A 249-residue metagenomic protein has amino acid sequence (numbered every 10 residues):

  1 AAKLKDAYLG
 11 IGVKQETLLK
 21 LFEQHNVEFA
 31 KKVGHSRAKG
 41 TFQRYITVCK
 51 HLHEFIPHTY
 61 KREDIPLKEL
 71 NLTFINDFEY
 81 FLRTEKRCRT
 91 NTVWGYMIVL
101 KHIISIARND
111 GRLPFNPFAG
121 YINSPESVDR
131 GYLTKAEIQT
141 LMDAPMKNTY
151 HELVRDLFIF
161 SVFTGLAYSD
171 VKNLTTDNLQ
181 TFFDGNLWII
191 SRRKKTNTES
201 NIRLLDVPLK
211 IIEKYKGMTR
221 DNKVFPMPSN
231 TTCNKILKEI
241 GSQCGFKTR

Functional and structural regions predicted by a protein language model:
A2, P66-L70, I104-V128: Short, charged hinge/linker segments at domain and secondary-structure junctions
L9-C49: Short, aromatic/basic-rich helix-turn unit that serves as a nucleic-acid recognition element
G40, T47-H58, T84-A119, S169 (+1 more regions): N-terminal DNA-binding recognition helix of tyrosine site-specific recombinases/integrases
K50, I65-Y80, A119-G120: Short, conserved phosphate-binding/catalytic loop or strand-edge motifs used in phosphoryl-/nucleotidyl-transfer
T90, W94-I98, L113, P117-Y168 (+3 more regions): Basic, Lys/Arg- and aromatic-enriched nucleic-acid-binding interface segment
V128-G131, E137, N173-E213: Conserved tyrosine-mediated DNA breakage-rejoining catalytic core shared by Y-recombinases
D170-N173, T248-R249: Active-site-proximal segment of tyrosine recombinases
K194-E213, T219-R249: C-terminal catalytic core of Y-nucleophile DNA break-rejoin enzymes
